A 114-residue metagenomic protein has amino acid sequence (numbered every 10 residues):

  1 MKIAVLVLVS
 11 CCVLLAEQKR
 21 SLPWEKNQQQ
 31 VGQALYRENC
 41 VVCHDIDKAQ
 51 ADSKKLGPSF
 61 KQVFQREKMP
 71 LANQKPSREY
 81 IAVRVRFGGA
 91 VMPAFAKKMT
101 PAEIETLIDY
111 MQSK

Functional and structural regions predicted by a protein language model:
I3-C12: Sec-dependent N-terminal signal peptides
L14-L35, Q50: Electrostatic cytochrome c docking/interface patches
Q28, S77, I81, E103-I104: Stable alpha-helical elements in mature extracytoplasmic
G32, R37-D47, L107: The canonical Cys-X-X-Cys-His
Q33, D47-V83: Gly/Gly-Pro-rich "capping" loops immediately C-terminal to redox-active cysteine motifs in periplasmic/lumenal
V41, K61, P93: Cys/His/Pro-rich metal-binding microdomains
V85, A90-V91, A96-K114: C-terminal capping alpha-helices of c-type cytochrome domains
